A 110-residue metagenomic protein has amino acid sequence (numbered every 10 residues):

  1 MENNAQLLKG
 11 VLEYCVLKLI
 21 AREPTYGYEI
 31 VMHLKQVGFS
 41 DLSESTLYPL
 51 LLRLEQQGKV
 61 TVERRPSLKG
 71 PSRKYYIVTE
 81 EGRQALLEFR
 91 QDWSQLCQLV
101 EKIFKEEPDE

Functional and structural regions predicted by a protein language model:
M1-N3: Short, intrinsically disordered or compositionally biased N-terminal tails of bacterial proteins
A5-Y48: N-terminal helix-turn-helix DNA-binding core of bacterial DNA-binding proteins
F39, R65-S67: Short polar/acidic secondary-structure junctions
Y48-E55: Short, hydrophobic-biased segments on the C-terminal half of alpha helices that form "recognition helices"
G58: Glycine-centered, phosphate/nucleic-acid-interacting loop/turn motifs that mediate DNA/RNA or nucleotide
V62: Short beta-strand "wing" residues that participate in macromolecule-binding interfaces
L68, S72-R90: Basic, amphipathic "hinge/linker" alpha-helix immediately C-terminal to the N-terminal HTH DNA-binding motif
Q84-E110: Amphipathic alpha-helical dimerization/coiled-coil segments that flank or bridge DNA-binding/regulatory modules
